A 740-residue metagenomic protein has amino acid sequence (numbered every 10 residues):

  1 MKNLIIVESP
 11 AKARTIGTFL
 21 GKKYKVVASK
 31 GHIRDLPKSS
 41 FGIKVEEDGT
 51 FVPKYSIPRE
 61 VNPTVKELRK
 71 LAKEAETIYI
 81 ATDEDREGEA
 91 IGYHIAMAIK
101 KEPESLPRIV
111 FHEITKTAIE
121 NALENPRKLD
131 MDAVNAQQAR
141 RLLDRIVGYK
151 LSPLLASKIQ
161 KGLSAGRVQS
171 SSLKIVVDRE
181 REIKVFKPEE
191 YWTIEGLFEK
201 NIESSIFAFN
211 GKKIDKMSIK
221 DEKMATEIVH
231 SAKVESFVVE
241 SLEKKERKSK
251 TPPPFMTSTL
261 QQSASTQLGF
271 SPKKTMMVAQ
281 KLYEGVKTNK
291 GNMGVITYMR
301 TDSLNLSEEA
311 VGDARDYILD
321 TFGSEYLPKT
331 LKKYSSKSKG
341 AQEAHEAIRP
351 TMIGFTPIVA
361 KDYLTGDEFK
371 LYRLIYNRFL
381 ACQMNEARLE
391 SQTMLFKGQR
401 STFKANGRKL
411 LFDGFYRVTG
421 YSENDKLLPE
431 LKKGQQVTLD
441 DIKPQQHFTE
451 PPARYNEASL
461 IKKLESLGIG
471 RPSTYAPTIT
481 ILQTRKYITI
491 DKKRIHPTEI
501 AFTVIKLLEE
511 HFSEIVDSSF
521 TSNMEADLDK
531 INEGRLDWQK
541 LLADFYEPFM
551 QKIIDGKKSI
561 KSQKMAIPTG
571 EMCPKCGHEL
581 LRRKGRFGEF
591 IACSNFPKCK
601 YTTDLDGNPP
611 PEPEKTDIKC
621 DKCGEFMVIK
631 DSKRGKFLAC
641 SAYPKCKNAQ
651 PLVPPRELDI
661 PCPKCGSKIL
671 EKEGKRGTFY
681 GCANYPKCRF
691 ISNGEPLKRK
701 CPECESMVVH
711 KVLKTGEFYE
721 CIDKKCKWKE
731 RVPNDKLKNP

Functional and structural regions predicted by a protein language model:
M1-L142, K150, I219, K223: Intrinsically disordered, low-complexity regulatory segments
K2-N3, Y24, A98, S152 (+3 more regions): Basic, low-complexity terminal or inter-domain segments flanking catalytic cores
R14-K38, S170-S218, A381-K426, A592-S594: Structured, non-catalytic alpha/beta "coupling" segments that mediate domain-domain communication and provide generic
I114, A118-F198: C-terminal or mid-to-C-terminal helical accessory/interaction module adjacent to the motor/catalytic core
K213-P253, Q435: Metal- or metallocofactor-binding catalytic centers and their adjacent structured scaffolds across diverse enzyme
L242, T251-A264, K290-Y298, P451-K463: Short acidic, hydrophobic short linear motifs in intrinsically disordered regions
M276-Q280, I479-T480: Short, hydrophobic-biased segments on the C-terminal half of alpha helices that form "recognition helices"
Y283-T297, R485-R494: A short, conserved structural fragment
